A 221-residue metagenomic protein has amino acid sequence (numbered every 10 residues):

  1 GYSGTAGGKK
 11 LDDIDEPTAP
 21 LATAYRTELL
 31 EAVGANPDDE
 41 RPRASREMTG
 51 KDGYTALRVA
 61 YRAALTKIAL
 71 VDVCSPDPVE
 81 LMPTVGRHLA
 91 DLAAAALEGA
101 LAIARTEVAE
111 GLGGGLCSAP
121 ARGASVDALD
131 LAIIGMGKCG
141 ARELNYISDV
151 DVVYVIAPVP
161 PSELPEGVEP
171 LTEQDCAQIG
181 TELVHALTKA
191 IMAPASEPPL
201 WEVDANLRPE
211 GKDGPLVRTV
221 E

Functional and structural regions predicted by a protein language model:
G1-E221: Non-catalytic regulatory/linker segments of enzymes
